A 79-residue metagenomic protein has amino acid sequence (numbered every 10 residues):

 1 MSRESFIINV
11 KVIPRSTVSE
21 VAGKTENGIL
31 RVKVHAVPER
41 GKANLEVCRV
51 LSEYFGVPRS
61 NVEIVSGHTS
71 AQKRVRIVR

Functional and structural regions predicted by a protein language model:
M1-R40, L45-C48, V57-R59, E63-T69 (+1 more regions): Contiguous, often N-terminal, cationic amphipathic patches that form binding interfaces
